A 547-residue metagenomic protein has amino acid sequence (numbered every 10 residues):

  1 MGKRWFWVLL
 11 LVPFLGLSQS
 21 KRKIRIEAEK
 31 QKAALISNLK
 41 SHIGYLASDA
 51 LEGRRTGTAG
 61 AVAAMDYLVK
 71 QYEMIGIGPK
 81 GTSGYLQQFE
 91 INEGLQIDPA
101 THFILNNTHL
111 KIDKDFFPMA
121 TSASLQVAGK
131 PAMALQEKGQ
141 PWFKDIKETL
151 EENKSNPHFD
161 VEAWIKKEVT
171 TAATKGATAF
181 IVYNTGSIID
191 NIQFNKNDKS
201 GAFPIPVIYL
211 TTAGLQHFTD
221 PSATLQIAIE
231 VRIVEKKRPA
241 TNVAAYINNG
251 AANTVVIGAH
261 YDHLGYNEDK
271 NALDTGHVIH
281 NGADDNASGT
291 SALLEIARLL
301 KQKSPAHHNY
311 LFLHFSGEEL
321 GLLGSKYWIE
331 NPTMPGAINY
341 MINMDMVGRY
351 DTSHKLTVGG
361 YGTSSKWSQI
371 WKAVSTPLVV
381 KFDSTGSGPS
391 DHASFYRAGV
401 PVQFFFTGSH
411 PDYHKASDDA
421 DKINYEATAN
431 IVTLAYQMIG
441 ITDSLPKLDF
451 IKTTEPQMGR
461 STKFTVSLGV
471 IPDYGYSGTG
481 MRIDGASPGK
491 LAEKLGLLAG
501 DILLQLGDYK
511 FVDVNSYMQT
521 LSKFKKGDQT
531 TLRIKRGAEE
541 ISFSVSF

Functional and structural regions predicted by a protein language model:
S18-K80, G139, I192-Q193, I247-N248 (+1 more regions): N-terminal hydrophobic or amphipathic helices/low-complexity stretches enriched in small/hydrophobic/Pro/Gly
R22-E27, N106-K138, N197-G282, E295-R298 (+2 more regions): Soluble metallo-hydrolase cores and metallopeptidase-like ectodomains found primarily in the secretory/periplasmic
I26, R298, P411-P456: His/Asp/Glu-rich mid-to-C-terminal helical/loop segments that flank catalytic regions of hydrolases
D49-P157: Noncatalytic luminal/extracellular "stalk/propeptide" segments of secretory-pathway proteins
K111-P206, V278-H280, L378: Extracellular/luminal Protease-associated
P118, G250-A252, P305, F315-T407 (+1 more regions): Metal-dependent peptidase/peptidase-like ectodomains
A492-D513: Conserved PDZ fold ligand-binding element
Q519-F547: PDZ-domain C-terminal substructure recognizer with occasional recognition of PDZ-binding tails
